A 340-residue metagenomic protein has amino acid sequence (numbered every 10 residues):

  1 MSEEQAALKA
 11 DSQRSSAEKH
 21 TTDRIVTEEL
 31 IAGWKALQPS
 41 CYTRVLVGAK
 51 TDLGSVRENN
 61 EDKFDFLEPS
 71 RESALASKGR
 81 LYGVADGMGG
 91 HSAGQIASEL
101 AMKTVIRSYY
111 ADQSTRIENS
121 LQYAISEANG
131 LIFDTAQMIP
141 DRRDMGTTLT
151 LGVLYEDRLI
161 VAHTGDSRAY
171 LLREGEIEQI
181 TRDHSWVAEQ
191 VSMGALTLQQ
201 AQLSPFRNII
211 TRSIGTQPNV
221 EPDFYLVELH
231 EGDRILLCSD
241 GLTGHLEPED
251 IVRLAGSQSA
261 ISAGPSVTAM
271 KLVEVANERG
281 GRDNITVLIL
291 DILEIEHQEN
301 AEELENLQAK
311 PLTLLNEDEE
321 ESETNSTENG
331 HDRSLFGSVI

Functional and structural regions predicted by a protein language model:
M1-I340: PP2C/PPM-type serine/threonine phosphatase catalytic domain
